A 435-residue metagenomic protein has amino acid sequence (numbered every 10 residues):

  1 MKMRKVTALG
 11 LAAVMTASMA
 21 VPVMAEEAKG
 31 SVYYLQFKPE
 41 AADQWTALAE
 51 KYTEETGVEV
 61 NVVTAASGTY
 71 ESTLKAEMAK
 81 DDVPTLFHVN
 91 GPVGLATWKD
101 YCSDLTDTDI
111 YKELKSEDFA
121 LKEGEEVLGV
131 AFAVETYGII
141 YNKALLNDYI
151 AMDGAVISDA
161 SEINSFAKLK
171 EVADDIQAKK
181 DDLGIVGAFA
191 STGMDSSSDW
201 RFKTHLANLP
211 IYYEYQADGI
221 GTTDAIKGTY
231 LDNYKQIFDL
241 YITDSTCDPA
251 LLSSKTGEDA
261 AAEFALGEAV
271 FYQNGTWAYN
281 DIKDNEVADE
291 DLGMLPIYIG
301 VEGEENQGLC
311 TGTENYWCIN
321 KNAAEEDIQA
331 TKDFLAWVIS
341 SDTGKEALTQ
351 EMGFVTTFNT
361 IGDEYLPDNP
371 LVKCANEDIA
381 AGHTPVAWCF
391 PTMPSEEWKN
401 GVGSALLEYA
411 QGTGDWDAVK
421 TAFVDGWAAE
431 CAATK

Functional and structural regions predicted by a protein language model:
A8-L9, S18-G94, I110, M152 (+8 more regions): Conserved N-terminal structural module of periplasmic/extracytoplasmic solute-binding proteins
E55, N285-G353: Extracytoplasmic/periplasmic substrate-recognition and gating elements
T64-T73, N164-K168, L251-L266: Short helix-initiation/N-cap motifs at beta->coil->alpha
N90-N147, R201, D291-I297, D368 (+1 more regions): Hinge/lid segment of periplasmic solute-binding proteins
T106-E117, S161-E162, G193-S196, I211-Q236 (+4 more regions): Short, solvent-exposed loop/beta-turn-alpha elements that line the ligand-binding surface or hinge of extracytoplasmic
E126-F132, Y137, A167-T223, A269: Extracytoplasmic/periplasmic solute-binding protein
A173-D174, D218-S254: Glycine-centered hinge/linker elements that transmit conformational signals in sensory and ligand-binding systems
T311, F354, T360, C374-A429: C-terminal capping/gating helix-and-loop segments adjacent to ligand/active sites or protein-protein/ligand interfaces
